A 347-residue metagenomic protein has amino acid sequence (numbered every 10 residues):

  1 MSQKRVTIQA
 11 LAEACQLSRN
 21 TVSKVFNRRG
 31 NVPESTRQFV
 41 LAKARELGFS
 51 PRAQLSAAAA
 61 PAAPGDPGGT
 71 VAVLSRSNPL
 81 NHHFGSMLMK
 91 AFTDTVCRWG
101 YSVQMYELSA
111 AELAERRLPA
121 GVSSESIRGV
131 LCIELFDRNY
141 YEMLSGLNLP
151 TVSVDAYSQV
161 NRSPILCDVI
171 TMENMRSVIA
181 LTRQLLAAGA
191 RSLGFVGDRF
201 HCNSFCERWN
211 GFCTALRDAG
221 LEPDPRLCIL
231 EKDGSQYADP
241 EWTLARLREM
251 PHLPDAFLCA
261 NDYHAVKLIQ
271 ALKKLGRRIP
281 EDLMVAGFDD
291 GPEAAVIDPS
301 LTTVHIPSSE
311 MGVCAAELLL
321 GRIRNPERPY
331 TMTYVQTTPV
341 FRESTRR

Functional and structural regions predicted by a protein language model:
M1-P61, R346: N-terminal helix-turn-helix DNA-binding module of bacterial transcription factors
S2, L47-L118, S126-R128: Amphipathic helical "hinge" segments at domain boundaries
A14, T21, A59-L80, Q184 (+1 more regions): Short beta-strand segments enriched in small/hydrophobic residues
V96-L108, C213-A238: Short beta-strand elements in bilobed, periplasmic/extracellular small-molecule ligand-binding domains
I133-R176, Y263, D289-L301: Flexible loop/hinge segments that line or gate small-molecule binding clefts
D168-F195, N210, T214, Y237-A245 (+2 more regions): Hydrophobic alpha-helical segments within soluble ligand-binding/sensing domains
I179-L221, T331-R346: An alpha-beta-alpha
W242-R347: Flexible loop/turn connectors
